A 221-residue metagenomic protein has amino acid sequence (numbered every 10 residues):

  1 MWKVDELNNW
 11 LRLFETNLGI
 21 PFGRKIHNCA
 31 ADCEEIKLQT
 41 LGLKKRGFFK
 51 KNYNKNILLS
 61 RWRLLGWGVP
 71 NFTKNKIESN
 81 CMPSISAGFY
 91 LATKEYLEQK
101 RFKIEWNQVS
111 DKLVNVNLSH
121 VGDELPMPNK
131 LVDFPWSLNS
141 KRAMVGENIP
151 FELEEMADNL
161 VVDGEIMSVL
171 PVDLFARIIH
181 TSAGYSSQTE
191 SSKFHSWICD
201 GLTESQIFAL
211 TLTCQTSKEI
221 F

Functional and structural regions predicted by a protein language model:
M1-N80, N107-I220: N-terminal accessory segment detector
N80-E98, F221: Extended, Lys/Arg-enriched charged tracts that mediate electrostatic binding to polyanionic substrates
K100-E105: A short linear hydrophobic-aromatic micro-motif
